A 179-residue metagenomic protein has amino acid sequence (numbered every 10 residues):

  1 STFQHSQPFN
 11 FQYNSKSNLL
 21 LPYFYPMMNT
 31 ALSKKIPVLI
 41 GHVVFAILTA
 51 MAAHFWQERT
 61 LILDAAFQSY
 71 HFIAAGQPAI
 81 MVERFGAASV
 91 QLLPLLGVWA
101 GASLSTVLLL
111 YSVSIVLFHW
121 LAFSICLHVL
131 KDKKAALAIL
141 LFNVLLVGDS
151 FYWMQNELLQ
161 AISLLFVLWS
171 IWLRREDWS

Functional and structural regions predicted by a protein language model:
H5-P8, Y13: Cationic, low-complexity basic patches in intrinsically disordered or flexible, solvent-exposed regions
N18, P22-A50: Start-transfer (signal-anchor) and selected internal transmembrane alpha helices of multi-pass inner/ER membrane
A53-H71, I80-L93: Extracytoplasmic catalytic/substrate-binding loops of multi-pass membrane glycan-assembly enzymes
A100-W120: Loop-to-helix entry region of an early transmembrane alpha helix in multi-pass inner-membrane enzymes
V113-K133: Transmembrane-helix motifs of polytopic, lipid-linked glycan transferases
C126-L146: Transmembrane-helix signature of polytopic, membrane-embedded enzymes that assemble or transfer cell-envelope glycans
L140-S163: Aromatic- and kink-enriched transmembrane "portal" helix at the membrane-lumen/periplasm boundary that abuts
V167-W178: Membrane-interface transmembrane helices that cradle and orient dolichyl/undecaprenyl
